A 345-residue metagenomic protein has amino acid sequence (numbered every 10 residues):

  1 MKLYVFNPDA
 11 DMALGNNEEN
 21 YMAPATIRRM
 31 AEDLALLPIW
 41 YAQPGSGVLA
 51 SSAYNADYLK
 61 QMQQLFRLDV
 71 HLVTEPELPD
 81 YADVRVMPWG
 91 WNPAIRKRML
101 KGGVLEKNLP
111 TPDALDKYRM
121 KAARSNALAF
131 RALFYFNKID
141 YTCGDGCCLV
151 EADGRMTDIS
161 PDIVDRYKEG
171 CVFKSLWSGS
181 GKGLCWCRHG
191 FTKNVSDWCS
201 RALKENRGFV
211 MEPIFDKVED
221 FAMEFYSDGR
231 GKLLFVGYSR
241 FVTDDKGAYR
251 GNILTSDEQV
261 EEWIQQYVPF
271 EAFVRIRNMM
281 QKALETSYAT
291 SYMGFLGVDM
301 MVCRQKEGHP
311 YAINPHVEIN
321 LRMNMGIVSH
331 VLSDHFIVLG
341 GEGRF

Functional and structural regions predicted by a protein language model:
M1-G47: N-terminal-proximal low-complexity accessory segments that begin disordered and transition into the first
I27-Y41, L49-D158, S178: Conserved N-proximal alpha/beta basic substrate-recognition cap immediately N-terminal to, or forming the N-lobe
D158-E169, A202, Y288, M300-A312: A short acidic-Thr-Gly-centered motif at the start of a beta-strand
V164-W186, R207-K217, V298, E318: ATP-grasp fold ATP-binding core
G170-V195, A222, D245-W263: Glycine-rich phosphate-binding loop of ATP-grasp-fold ATP-dependent ligases
V195-R250, M301-Q305, H309-H316, N324: Phosphate-binding site of ATP-dependent enzymes
F235, Y249-Y311: A long amphipathic alpha-helix within ATP-dependent nucleotide-binding catalytic cores
F270, E307-I313, L321-F345: C-terminal active-site "lid" helix and adjoining low-complexity regulatory extension at the edge of ATP-using catalytic
